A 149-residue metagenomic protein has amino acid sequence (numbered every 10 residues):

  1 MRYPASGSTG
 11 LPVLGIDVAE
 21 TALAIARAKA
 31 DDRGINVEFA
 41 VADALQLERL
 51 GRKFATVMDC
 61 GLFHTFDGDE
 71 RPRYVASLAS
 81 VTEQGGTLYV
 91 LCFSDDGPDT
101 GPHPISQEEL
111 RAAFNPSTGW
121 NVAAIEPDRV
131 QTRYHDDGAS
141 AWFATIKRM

Functional and structural regions predicted by a protein language model:
M1-R52, F66-M149: Class I (Rossmann-like) S-adenosyl-L-methionine-dependent methyltransferase catalytic domain, capturing the SAM-binding
A55: Conserved acidic residues
M58: A conserved beta-strand element that flanks and buttresses the S-adenosyl-L-methionine
G61-T65: Short catalytic micro-motifs in class I SAM-dependent methyltransferases
